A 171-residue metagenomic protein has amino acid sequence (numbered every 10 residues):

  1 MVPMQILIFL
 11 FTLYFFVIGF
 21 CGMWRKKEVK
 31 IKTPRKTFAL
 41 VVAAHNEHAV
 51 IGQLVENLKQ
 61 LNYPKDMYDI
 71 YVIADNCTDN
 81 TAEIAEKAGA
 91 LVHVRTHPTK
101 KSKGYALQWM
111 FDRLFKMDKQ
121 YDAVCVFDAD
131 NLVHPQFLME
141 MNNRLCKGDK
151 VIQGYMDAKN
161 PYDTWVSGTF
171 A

Functional and structural regions predicted by a protein language model:
M1-P34: N-terminal membrane-anchoring/stem segments of glycan-assembly enzymes
K36-A39, D69: Cell-envelope/extracellular polymer assembly enzymes that use nucleotide-activated donors
G52, D79-E86, Q136: Acidic helix N-cap motif at the loop->helix transition within catalytic regions of sugar-transfer enzymes
E56-M67: Short, acidic, metal-binding catalytic loop of nucleotide-sugar glycosyltransferases
A74-A82, H97-T99, L132: A conserved acidic beta->alpha catalytic loop
N80, F127-R144: Acidic donor-binding/catalytic loop of UDP-sugar-dependent glycosyltransferases, especially processive GT2
V94-M117, L138-A171: Long helical/loop segments within the catalytic core of UDP-sugar-dependent glycosyltransferases, especially the large
V124: Short aromatic/hydrophobic "clamp" motif used to bind/position activated sugar donors
